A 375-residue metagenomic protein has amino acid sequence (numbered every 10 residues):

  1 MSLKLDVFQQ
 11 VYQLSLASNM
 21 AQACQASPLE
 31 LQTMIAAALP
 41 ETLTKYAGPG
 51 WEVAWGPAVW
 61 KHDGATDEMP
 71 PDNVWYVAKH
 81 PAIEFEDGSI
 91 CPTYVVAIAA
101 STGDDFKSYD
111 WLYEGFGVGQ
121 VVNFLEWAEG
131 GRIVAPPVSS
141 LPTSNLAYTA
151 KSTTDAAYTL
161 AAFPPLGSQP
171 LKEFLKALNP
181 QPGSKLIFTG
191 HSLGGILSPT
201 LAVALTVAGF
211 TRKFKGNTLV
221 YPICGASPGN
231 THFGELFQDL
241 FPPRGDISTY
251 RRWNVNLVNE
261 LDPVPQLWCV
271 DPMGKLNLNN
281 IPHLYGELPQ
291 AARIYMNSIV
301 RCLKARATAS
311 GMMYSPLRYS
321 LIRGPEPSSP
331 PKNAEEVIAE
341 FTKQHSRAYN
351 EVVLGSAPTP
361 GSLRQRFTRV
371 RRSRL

Functional and structural regions predicted by a protein language model:
M1-T102: N-terminal low-complexity, Ser/Thr- and acidic-residue-enriched intrinsically disordered segments
M1-Y12, A156-I187, V203-L375: Serine hydrolase/lipase
L16, Q25, S144, Y148-K151 (+3 more regions): Intrinsic structural disorder/low-complexity segments
V59-L186, G209-K213, N217, P243 (+2 more regions): A conserved cap/lid and substrate-binding interface adjacent to the catalytic center of lipid-processing enzymes
M69, L197, G229: Short, glycine/acidic-rich beta->alpha junctions
A97-S101, S192, I223-G225, N259-E260: Active-site-proximal beta-strand/loop segments in catalytic clefts of secreted hydrolases
F106-E114, T200, T231-F233, L267-W268: Short, solvent-exposed loop/turn and secondary-structure capping segments
G190-G194, S198: Gly/Ala-rich beta-loop-alpha elbow adjacent to hydrolase catalytic centers
